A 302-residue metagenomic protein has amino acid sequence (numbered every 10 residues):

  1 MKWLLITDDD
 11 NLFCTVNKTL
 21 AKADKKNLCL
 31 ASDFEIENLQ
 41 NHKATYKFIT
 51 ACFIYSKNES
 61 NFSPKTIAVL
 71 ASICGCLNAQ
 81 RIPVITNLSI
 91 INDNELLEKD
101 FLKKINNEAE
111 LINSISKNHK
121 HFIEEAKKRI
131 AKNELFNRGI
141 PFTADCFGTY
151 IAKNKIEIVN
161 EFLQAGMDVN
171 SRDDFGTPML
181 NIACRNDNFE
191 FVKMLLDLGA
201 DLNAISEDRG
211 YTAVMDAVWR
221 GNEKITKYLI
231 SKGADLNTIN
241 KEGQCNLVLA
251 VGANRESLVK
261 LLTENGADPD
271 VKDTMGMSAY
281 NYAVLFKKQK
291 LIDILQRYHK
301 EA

Functional and structural regions predicted by a protein language model:
M1-T50: Conserved N-terminal substructure of TIR/SEFIR domains
N58-C76: Conserved TIR/SEFIR loop-to-helix hotspot centered on a Trp-containing motif with a nearby acidic residue
N92-G139, A144: C-terminal interaction surface of TIR/SEFIR-family domains
I140, D173, S206-E207, N240 (+1 more regions): Ankyrin repeat boundary/linker residues
T143, G176, R209-G210, G243 (+1 more regions): Start-of-repeat signature of ankyrin repeats
T149-N154, I182-N188, D216-N222, L249-R255 (+1 more regions): Ankyrin repeat A-helix N-terminal signature
K155-L163, N188-L196, N222-I230, R255-T263 (+1 more regions): Ankyrin repeat structural motif
